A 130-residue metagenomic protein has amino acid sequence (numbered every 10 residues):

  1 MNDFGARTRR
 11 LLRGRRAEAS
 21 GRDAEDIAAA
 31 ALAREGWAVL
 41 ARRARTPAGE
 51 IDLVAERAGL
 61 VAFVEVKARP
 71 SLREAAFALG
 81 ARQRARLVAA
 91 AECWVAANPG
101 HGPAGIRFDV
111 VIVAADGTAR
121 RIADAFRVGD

Functional and structural regions predicted by a protein language model:
M1-R42: Acidic-basic catalytic patches of nuclease active cores, encompassing PD-(D/E)XK and other metal-cofactor nuclease
D3-G5, N98-D130: Domain-level recognition of nuclease-like catalytic cores that cleave nucleotide substrates
E35-G36, P47-I51, A104-I106: Short beta-strand or tight-loop elements that sit immediately N-terminal to catalytic metal-binding acidic residues
V39-A41, F63, F108: Hydrophobic residues on conserved beta-strands that form the core of alpha/beta folds
T46-A48, R57-G59, A115: A generic beta-sheet turn/junction motif
G49, L60-A62, D109, R120: Protein kinase-like catalytic core scaffold
I51-A75, L87: Conserved catalytic cores of phosphodiester-cleaving nucleases, focusing on short active-site segments
P70-C93, A97: Mg2+/Mn2+-dependent nuclease catalytic core
